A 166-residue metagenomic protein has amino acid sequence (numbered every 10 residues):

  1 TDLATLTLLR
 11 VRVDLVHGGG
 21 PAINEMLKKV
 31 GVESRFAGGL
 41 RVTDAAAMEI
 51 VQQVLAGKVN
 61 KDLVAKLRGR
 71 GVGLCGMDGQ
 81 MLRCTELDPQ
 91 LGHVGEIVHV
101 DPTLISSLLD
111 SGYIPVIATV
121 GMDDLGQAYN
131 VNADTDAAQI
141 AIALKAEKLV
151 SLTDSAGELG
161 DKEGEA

Functional and structural regions predicted by a protein language model:
T1-A166: Nucleotide/pyrophosphate-binding catalytic subdomain
